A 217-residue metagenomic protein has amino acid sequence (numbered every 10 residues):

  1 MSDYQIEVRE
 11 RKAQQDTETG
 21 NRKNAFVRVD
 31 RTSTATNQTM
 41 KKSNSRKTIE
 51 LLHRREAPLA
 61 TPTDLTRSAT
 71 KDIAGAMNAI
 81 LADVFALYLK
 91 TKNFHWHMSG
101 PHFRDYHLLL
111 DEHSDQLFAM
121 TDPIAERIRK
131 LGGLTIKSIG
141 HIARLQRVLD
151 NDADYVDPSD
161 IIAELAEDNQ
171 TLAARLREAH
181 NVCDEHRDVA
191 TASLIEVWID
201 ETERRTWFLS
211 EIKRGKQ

Functional and structural regions predicted by a protein language model:
I6-A35: N-terminal intrinsically disordered, low-complexity tails
A25-R31, N37-K41, F103, D115 (+5 more regions): Long, contiguous binding/interaction regions
T36-T63: Acidic, low-complexity proline/glycine-rich segments
P58-I80, P158: Disorder-to-helix initiation segments
D64-D72, L87-E112, R177-A190: Helix-loop segments that flank and shape redox-cofactor active sites
L81, Y88, H95, S114 (+6 more regions): A structural signal for well-ordered alpha-helices, especially hydrophobic packing surfaces of coiled-coils
M98, H102-H141: Conserved alpha-helical segments that form or flank metal/cofactor-binding pockets of metalloenzymes
E126, G140-V197: Acidic/histidine-rich alpha-helical segments that form the ligand environment of transition-metal centers
